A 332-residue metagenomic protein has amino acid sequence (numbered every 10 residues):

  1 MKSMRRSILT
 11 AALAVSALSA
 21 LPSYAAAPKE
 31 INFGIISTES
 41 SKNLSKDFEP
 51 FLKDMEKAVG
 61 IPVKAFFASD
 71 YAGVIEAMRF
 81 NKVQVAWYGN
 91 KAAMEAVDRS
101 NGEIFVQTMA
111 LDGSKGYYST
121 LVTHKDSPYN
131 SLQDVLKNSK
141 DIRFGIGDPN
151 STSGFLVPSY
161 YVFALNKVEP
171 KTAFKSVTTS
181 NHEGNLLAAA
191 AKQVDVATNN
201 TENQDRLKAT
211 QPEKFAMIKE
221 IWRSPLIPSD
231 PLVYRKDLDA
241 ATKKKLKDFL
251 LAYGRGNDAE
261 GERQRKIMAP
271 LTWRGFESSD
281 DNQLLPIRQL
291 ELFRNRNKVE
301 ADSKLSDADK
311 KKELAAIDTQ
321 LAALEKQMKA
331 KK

Functional and structural regions predicted by a protein language model:
M1-A11: Twin-arginine (Tat) signal peptide motif
T10-A20: Bacterial N-terminal signal peptides
P28-E56, A68, K91, D112 (+1 more regions): Bilobed "Venus flytrap"/periplasmic-binding protein-like clamshell domains and structurally analogous long
N32, I36-S37, A110-T120, P212-K247 (+1 more regions): Periplasmic-binding protein-like
E39-S40, L44-K46, P50, K245-K332: An extracytoplasmic/periplasmic, membrane-proximal ligand-sensing/linker region
F66-I104, N203-A209: Pocket-flanking alpha-helical
A72-A86, R99, Y117, H182-A197: Short helices/loops that flank or line small-molecule/ion binding pockets
N90-S100, F163-A164, A190-A191, D195-A216 (+1 more regions): A ligand-binding cleft/hinge motif common to bilobed small-molecule-binding domains
